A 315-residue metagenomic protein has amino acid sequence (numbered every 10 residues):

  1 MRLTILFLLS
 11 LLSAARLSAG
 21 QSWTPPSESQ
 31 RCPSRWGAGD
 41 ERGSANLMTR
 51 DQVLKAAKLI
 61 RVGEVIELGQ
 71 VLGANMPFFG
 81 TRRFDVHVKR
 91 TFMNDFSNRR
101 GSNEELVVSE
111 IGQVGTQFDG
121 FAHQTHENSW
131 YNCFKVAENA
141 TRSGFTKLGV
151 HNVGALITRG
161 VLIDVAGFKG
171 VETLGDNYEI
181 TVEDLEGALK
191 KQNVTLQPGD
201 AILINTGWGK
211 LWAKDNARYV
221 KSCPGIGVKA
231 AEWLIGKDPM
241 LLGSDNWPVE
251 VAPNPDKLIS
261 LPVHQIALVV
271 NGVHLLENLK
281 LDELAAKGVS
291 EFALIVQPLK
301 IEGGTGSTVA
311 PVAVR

Functional and structural regions predicted by a protein language model:
I5-A15: Bacterial N-terminal signal peptides
A19-R315: Active-/binding-site microenvironments in catalytic and ligand-binding cores
